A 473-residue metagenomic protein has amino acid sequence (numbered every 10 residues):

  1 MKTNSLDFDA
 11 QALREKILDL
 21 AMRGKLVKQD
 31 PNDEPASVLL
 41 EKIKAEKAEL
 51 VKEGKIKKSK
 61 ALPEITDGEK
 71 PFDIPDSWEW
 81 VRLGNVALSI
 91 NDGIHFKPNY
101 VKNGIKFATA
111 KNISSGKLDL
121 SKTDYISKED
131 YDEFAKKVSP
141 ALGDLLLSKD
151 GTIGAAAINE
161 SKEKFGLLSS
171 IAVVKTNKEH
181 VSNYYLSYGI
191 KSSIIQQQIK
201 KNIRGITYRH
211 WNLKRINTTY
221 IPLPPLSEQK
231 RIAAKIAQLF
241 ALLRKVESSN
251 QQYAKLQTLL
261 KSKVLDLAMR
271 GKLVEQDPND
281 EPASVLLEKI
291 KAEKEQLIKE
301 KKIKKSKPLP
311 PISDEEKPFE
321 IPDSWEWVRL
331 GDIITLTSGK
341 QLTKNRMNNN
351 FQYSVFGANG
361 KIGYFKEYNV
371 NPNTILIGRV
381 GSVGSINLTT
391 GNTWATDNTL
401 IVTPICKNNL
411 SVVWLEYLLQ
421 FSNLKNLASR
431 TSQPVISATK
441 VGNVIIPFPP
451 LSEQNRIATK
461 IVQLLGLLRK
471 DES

Functional and structural regions predicted by a protein language model:
M1-I43, Q197-Q198, N202, I206 (+3 more regions): Amphipathic alpha-helical coiled-coil/heptad-repeat segments
M1-N4, K16, L20, K25 (+7 more regions): Non-catalytic DNA-recognition/assembly elements of restriction-modification systems
V38-V86, K289-I290, K294-D332: Cys/His-rich finger/ribbon microdomains and the adjacent scaffold used for macromolecule binding/structural
I65, E79-G116, E133-A135, I153 (+3 more regions): Low-complexity, Lys/Gly-biased intrinsically disordered segments
F72-N85, S148, A156, V174-I190 (+7 more regions): Catalytic cores of nucleotide-enabled group-transfer and carboxylate-activating enzymes in metabolic and assembly-line
T109-A110, K128-K191, H210-N212, G357-Q420 (+1 more regions): A short beta-sheet element
N112-I126, V462: Short, basic/aromatic beta-hairpin or loop at an interaction surface
S121-Y131, P311-D314: Short, structured beta-strand/loop micro-motifs enriched in basic residues and often containing a Trp
